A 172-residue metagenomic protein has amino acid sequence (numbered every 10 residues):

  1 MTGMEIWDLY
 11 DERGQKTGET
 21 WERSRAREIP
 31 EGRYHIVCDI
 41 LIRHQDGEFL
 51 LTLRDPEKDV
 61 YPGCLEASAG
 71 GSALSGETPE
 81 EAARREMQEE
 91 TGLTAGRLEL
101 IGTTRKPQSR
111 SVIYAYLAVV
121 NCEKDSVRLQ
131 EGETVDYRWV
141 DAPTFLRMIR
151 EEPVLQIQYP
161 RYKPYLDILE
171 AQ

Functional and structural regions predicted by a protein language model:
T2-D39, Q45: Acidic, metal-coordinating catalytic segment for phosphate/diphosphate chemistry, firing primarily on the Nudix
R13, H44-G47, D55, V119-K124 (+1 more regions): Short loop segments at secondary-structure junctions
R25-C38, Q45-R85: Conserved Nudix-box catalytic region and its N-terminal flanking loop in Nudix hydrolases and closely related
R27-R33, V60, T103-A115: Acidic pyrophosphate-coordinating catalytic loop
G63, P107-Q172: Nudix hydrolase/Nudix homology domain
R85-E89, L93, Y116: Recognition helices and adjacent regulatory flanks at domain boundaries
T94-G102: A short coil-to-beta-strand element that immediately follows conserved catalytic motifs
